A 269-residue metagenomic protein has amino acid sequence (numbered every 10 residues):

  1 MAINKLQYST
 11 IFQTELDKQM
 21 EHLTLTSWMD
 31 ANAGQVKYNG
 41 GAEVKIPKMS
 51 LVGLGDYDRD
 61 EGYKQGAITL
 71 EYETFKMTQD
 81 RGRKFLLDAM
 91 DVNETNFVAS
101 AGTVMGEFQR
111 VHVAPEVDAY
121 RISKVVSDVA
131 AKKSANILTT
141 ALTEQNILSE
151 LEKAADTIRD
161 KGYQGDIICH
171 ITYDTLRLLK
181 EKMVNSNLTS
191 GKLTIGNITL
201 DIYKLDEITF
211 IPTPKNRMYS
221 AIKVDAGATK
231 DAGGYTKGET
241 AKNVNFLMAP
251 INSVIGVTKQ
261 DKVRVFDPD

Functional and structural regions predicted by a protein language model:
A2-D30, K37-G53, T74-T78, T139-Q145 (+1 more regions): Sequence/fold signature of self-assembling virion shell proteins
F12, L16-M20, V117, R121-V125 (+3 more regions): Generic structural signal of hydrophobic/aromatic residues within well-ordered alpha-helices of folded domains
I46-K48, L70-S134, N146, E150 (+3 more regions): Long, contiguous amphipathic alpha-helices that act as assembly "spine/axial" helices in icosahedral shell and virion
V52, R81-R83, T175-R177: Short loop/turn segments at secondary-structure transitions that flank enzyme active sites
R59-G66: Short Gly/aromatic-enriched secondary-structure transition segments
Y63, I122-V126, S186, N243-F246: Flexible domain-boundary/linker segments
A130-I202: Extended, solvent-exposed, turn-rich assembly/linker loops in the middle of proteins
